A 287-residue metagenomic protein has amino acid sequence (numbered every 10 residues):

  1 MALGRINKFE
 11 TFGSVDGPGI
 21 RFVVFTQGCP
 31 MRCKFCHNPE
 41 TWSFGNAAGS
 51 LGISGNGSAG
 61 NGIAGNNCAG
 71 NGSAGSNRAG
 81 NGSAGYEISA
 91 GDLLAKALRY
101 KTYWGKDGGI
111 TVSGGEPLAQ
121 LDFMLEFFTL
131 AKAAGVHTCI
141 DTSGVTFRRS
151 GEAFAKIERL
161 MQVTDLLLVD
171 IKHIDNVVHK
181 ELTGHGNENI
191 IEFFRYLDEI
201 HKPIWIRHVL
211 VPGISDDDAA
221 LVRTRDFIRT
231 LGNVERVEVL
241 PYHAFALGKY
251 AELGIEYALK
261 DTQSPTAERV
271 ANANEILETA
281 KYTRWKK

Functional and structural regions predicted by a protein language model:
M1-P18, I53-N56, G60-N61, G65-S76 (+4 more regions): Auxiliary Fe-S-binding modules of radical SAM enzymes
R5-P39: N-terminal pre-triad scaffold of radical SAM enzymes
H37-W42, E116: Detector for the c-type heme attachment site
E40-D107: Conserved alpha-helical substructure of the radical SAM core
T41-S43, G49, K180-G186, G254-T262: Short glycine-enriched, charge-decorated loop/helix-capping segments at active-site entrances that position
E87, G184-N187, S264-A267: Short, conserved loop/turn and helix-capping segments at secondary-structure boundaries that abut family-defining
L94, L98-T102, K106-G109, G114 (+2 more regions): Conserved AdoMet/S-adenosylmethionine-binding subsite of the radical SAM
